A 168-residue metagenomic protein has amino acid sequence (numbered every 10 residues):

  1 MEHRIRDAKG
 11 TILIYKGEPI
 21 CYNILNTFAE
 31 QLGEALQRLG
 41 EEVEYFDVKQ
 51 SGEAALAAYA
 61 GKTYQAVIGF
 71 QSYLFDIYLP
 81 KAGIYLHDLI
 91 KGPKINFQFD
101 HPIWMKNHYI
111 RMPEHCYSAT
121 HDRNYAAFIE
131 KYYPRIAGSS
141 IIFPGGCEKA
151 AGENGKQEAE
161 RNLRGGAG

Functional and structural regions predicted by a protein language model:
M1-A8, K16-I24, F28, G138-G168: Nucleotide-sugar donor-binding catalytic core of glycosyltransferases
E2, I14-G17, Y22-Y132, A151: Extended catalytic core of nucleotide-activated donor transferases of GT-like folds
V43, A137-G138: Residue-level detector of short coil/turn "hinge" positions at structural boundaries
F128-Y133, S140-P144: Beta-rich, aromatic/charged-enriched effector core domains that present basic-aromatic interfaces for binding
